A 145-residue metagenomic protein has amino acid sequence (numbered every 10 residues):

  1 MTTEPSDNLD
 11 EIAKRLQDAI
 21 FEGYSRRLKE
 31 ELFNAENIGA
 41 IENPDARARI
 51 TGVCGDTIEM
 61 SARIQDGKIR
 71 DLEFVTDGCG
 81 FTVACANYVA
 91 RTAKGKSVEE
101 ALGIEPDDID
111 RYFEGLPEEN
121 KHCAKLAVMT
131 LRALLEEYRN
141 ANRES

Functional and structural regions predicted by a protein language model:
M1-G39, R47, R70, K96-S145: C-terminal binding/interaction regions
E30-D66, E73: Structured beta-strand/loop patches that form or line metal/cofactor-binding pockets in enzymes
P44, M60, V83-C85, E100: Basic, gly/Ser/Thr/Pro-rich low-complexity segments located predominantly at protein N termini
Q65-I69, C79, P106: Short connector loops/turns at beta-strand edges and beta->alpha or beta->beta junctions
T76-C85, C123: Short, thiol/selenol-centered motifs that function as redox-active sites or metal-ligating centers
F81-K96: Alpha-helical support elements that line or immediately flank enzyme active sites and cofactor-binding pockets
